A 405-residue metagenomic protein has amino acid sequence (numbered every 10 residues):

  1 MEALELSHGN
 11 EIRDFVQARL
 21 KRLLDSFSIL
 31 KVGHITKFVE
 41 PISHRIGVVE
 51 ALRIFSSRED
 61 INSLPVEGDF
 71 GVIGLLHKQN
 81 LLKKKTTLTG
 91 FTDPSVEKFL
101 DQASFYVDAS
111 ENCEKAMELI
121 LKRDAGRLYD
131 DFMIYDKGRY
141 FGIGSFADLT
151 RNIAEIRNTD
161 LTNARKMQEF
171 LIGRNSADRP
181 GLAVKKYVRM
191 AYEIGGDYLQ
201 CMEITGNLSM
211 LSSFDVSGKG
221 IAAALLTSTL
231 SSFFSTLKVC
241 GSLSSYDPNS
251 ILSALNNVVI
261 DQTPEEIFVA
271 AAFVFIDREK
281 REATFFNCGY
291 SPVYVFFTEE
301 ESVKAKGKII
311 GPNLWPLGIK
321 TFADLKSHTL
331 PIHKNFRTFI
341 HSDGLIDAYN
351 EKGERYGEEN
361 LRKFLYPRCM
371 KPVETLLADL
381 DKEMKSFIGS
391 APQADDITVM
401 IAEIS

Functional and structural regions predicted by a protein language model:
M1-I35, K137-N152: Short, low-complexity N-terminal regulatory "tails/caps" that precede and couple sensory modules
K21-F27, S43-H44, E155-D160: Short, charged amphipathic alpha-helical "coupling" segments at sensory-output junctions in signaling proteins
L24-E40, T92-F105, L237-K238: Bateman (tandem CBS) regulatory domains
P41-D60, V66-G68, K85, V107-Y129 (+1 more regions): The conserved cystathionine-beta-synthase
D60, P65, V72-L88, R139-E155 (+1 more regions): Short beta->alpha transition motifs characteristic of CBS
V72, L119, D130, Y135-T150 (+1 more regions): Cytosolic regulatory modules rich in charged/polar residues
E155-R337, A391-S405: … and, occasionally, acidic/histidine-rich disordered N-termini of signaling adaptors
I221-G241, I332-A391: Active-site-proximal, acidic helix/loop segment immediately C-terminal to a metal-coordinating Asp/Glu
